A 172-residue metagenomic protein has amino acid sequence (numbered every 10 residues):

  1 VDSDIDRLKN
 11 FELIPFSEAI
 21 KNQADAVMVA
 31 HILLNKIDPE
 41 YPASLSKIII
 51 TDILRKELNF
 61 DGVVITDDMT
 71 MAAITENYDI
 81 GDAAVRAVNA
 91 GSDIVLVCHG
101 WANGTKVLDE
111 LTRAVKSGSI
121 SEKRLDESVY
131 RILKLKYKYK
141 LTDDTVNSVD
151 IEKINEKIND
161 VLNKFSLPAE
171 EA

Functional and structural regions predicted by a protein language model:
V1-N10, I37-S44, A114-S121: Glycine-rich tight-turn/loop motif centered on a GG-T
D4-A26: Phosphate/pyrophosphate-binding betaalpha-module
F11, A43-I65: Alpha-helix-loop-beta-strand connector modules within alpha/beta enzyme cores
I20-Y41: Short acidic, glycine-rich surface-loop motifs adjacent to enzyme active sites
N22-D25, N59-D61, A90-D93: Short coil/turn connectors at secondary-structure junctions
V27-V29, G62-T66, V95-L96, I132: Hydrophobic faces of well-ordered beta-strands that scaffold small-molecule active sites in alpha/beta enzyme cores
H31-N35, T70, W101: Active-site-proximal loop/turn and secondary-structure-junction residues that shape catalytic pockets, frequently
K56-E57, T75-A172: Preference for extracellular/luminal or secreted protein segments
